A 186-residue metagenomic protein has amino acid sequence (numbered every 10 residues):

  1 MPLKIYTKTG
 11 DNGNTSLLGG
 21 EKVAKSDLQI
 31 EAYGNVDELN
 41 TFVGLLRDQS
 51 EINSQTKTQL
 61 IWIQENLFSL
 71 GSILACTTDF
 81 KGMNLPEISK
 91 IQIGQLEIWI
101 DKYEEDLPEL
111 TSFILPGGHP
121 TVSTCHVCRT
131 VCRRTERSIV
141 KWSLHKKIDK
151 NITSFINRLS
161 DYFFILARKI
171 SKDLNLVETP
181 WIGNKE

Functional and structural regions predicted by a protein language model:
M1-E186: Phosphate/pyrophosphate-binding loop motifs in nucleotide- or prenyl diphosphate-using proteins
